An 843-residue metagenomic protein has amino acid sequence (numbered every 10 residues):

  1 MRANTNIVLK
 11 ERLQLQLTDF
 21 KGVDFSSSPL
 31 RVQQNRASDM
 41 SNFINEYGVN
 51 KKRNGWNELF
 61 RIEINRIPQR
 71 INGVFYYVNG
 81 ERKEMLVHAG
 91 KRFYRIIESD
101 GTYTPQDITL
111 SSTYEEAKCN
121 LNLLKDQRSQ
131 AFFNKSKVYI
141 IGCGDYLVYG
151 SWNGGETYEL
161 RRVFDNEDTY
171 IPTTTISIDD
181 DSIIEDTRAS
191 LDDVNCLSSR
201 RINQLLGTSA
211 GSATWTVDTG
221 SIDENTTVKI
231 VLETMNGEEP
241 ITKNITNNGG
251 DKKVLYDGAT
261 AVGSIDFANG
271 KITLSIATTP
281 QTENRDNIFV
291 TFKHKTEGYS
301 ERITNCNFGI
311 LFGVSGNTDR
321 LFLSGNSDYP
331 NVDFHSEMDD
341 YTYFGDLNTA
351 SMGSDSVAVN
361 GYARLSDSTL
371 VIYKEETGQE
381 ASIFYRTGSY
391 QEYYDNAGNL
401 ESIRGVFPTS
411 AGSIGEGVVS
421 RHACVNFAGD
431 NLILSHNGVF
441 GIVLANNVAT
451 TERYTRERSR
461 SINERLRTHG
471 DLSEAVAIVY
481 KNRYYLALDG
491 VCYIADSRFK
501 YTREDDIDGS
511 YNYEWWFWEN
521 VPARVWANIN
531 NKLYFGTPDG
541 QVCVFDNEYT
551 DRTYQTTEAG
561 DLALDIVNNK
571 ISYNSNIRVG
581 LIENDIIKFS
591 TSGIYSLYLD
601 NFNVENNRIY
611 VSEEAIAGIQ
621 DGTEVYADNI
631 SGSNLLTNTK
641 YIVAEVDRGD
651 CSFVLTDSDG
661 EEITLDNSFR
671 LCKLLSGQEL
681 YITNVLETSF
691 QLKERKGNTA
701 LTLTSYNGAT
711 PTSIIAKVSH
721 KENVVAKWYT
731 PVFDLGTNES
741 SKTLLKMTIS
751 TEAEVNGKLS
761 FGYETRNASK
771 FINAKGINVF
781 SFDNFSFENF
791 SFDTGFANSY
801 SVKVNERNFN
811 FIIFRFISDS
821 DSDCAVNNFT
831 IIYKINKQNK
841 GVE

Functional and structural regions predicted by a protein language model:
M1-T104, T113-K137, G415-H422, N426-D430 (+4 more regions): Beta-sheet repeat architectures centered on beta-propellers
K21, P29-R31, R36, M40-F43 (+6 more regions): Extracellular/luminal ectodomains and secreted, surface-exposed scaffolds of diverse proteins
F60-I71, S111-A117, I178, G298-V476 (+1 more regions): Beta-propeller and closely related beta-pinwheel folds
D107-S111, T242-A259, Y641-V643, I772-D793: Solvent-exposed serine/threonine-rich low-complexity stretches and specific carbohydrate-binding patches
Y114, T273-E301, Y554-N723: Small/polar beta-strand repeat architecture
L124-T175: Hydrophobic or amphipathic alpha-helical targeting/insertion segments
V163-V262, F267-A268, T278-N284, K293-N307 (+1 more regions): Extended beta-strand solenoid/passenger and fiber regions
T214-T219, T273-A277, S612-E613, A797-N805: Exposed aromatic-hydrophobic patches
